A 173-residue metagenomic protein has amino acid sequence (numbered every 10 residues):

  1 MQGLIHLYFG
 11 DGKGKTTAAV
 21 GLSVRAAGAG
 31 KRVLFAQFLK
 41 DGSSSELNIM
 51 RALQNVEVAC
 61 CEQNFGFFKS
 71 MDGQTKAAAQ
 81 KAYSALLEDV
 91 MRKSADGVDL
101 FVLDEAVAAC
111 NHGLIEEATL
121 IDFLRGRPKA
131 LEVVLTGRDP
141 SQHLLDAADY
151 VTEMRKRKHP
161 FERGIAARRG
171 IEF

Functional and structural regions predicted by a protein language model:
L4-R92: Conserved P-loop
L22, N48-R51, G73, I115-T119 (+2 more regions): Short, glycine/charged-enriched secondary-structure capping and boundary segments
V33, V133, V151: Hydrophobic anchor at the start of a short beta-strand that flanks the dinucleotide cofactor-binding loop
L39-G42, N64-F65, V107-A108, D139-Q142 (+1 more regions): Conserved nucleotide-binding/hydrolysis micro-motifs of P-loop NTPases
L53, P128, L145-D146: Short, well-ordered coil/turn elements that cap or connect secondary structure elements
S70-E132: Phosphate-binding/switch loop-helix module in NTP-utilizing enzymes
T136: Conserved D-loop beta-strand region of ABC ATPase nucleotide-binding domains
D139-F173: Phosphate-binding/switch region of NTP-binding enzymes
